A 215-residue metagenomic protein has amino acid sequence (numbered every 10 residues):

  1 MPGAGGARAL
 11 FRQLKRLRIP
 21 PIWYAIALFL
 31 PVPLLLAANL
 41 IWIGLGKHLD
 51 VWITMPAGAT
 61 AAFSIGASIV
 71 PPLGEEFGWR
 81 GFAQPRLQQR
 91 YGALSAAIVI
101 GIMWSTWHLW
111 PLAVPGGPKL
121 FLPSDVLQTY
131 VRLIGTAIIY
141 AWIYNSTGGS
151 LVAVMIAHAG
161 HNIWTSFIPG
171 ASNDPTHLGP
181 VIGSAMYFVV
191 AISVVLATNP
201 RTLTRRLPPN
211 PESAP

Functional and structural regions predicted by a protein language model:
M1-I26, I41-P56, P71, I143-G149 (+1 more regions): Membrane-helix interface linkers and caps
G6, I19-P21, A57, R90-A96 (+4 more regions): Membrane-helix interface segments
L28-F29, A61-I65, I69, L73 (+7 more regions): Residue-level signature of the transmembrane alpha-helical core of multi-pass small-molecule transporters
V32-L40, I102-P111, H158-I168: Aromatic-anchored segments of alpha-helical transmembrane domains
W42-T54, Q84, A113-F121, G170-P175: Membrane-interface helix termini and inter-helical loops of multi-pass transporters
D50-I65, G117-V131: Juxtamembrane helix-entry segments on the extracytoplasmic side of multipass membrane proteins
G74-G101, G116, A141, N145-S150: Membrane-interface helix/loop boundary segments of multi-pass membrane proteins
T147-P215: C-terminal membrane module of polytopic membrane proteins
